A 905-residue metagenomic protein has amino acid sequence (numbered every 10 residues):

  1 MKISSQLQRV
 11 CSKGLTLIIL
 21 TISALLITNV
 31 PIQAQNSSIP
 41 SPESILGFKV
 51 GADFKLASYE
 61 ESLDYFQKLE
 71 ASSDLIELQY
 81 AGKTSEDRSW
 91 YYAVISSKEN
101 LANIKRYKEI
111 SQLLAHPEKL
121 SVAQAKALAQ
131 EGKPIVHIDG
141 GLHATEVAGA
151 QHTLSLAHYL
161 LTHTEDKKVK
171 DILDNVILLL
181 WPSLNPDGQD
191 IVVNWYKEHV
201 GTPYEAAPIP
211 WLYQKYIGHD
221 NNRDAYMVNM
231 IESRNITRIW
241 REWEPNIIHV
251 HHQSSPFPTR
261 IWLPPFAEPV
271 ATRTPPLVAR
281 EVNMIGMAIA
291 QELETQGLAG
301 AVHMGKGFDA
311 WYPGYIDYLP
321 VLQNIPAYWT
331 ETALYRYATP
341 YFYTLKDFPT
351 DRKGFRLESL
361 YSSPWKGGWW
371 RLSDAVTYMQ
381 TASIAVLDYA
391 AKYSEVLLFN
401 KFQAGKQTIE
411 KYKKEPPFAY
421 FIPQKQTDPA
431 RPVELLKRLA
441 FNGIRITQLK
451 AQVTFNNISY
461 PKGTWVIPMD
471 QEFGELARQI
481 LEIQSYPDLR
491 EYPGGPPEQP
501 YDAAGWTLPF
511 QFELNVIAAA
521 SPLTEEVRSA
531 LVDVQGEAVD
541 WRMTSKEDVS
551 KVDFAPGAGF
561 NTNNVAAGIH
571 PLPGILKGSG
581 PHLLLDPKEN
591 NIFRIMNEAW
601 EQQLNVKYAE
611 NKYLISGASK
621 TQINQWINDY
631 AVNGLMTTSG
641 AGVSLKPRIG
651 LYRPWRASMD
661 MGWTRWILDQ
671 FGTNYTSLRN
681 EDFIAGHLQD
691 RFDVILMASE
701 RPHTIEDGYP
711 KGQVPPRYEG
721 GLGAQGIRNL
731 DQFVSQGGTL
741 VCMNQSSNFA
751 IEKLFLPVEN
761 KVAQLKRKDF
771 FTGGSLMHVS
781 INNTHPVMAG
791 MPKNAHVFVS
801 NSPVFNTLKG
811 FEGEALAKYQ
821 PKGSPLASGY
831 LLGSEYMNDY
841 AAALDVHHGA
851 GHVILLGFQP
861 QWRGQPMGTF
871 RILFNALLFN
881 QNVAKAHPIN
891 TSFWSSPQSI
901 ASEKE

Functional and structural regions predicted by a protein language model:
M1-S12: N-terminal secretory signal peptides that target proteins for export/translocation
G14-T28: Bacterial N-terminal signal peptides
N29-A34: Sec/Tat signal peptide C-region and signal peptidase I cleavage site
Q35-V147, Q151-I177, R223, N229 (+5 more regions): Intrinsic-disorder/low-complexity accessory segments
V94, Q189-Q214, G218-N221, R234 (+1 more regions): Active-site-proximal cap/loop segments of hydrolase catalytic domains
A157-L160, N175-K197: Carboxylate/His-rich catalytic cores and anion/metal-binding grooves
S183-N185, Y196, H251-P258, S746: Short, solvent-exposed turn/loop segments enriched in Gly/Ser/Thr/Pro and often Arg
W240-S254: Proline-aspartate-enriched helix->loop->beta-strand connector
